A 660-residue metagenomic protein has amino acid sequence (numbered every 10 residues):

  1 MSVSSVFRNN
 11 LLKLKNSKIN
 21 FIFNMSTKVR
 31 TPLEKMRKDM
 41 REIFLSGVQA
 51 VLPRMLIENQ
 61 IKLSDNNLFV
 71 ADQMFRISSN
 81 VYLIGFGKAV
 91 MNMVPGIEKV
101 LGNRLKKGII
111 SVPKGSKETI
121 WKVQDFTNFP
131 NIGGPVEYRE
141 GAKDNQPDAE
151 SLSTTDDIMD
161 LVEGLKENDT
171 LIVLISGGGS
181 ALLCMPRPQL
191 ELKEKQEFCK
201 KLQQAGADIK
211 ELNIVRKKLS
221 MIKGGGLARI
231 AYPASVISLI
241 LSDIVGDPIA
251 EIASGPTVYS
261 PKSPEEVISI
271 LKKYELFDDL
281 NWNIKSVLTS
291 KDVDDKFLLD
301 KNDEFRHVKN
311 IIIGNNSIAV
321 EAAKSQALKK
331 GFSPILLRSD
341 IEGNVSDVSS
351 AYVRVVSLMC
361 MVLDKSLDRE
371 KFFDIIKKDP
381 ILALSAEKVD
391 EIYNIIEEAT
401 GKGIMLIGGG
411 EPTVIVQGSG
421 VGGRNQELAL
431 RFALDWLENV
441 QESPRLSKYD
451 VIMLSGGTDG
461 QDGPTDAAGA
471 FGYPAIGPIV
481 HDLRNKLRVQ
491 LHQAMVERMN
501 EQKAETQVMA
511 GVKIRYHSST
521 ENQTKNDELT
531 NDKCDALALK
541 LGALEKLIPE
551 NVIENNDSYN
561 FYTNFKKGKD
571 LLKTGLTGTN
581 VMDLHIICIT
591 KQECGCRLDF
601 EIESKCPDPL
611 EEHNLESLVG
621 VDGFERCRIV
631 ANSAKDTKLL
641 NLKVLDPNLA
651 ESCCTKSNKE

Functional and structural regions predicted by a protein language model:
M1-M25: N-terminal mitochondrial targeting presequence
N24-Y82, M91-V100, N145-E167, R338-S339 (+8 more regions): N-terminal glycine-/serine-/threonine-rich phosphate-binding loop
M55-Q60, D208-R216, L276-L298, K329-E342 (+5 more regions): Flexible, glycine/charged-enriched surface loops at secondary-structure junctions
P113-E167, V215-R216: Glycine-rich oxoanion-binding loops at beta->alpha junctions
P113-V123, L183-L239: Glycine/threonine-rich beta-strand-loop-alpha-helix active-site module that forms ligand/phosphate-binding
Q189-A207, S260-E275, G418-M453, G477-R488 (+1 more regions): Gly/Ser/Thr-rich active-site loops/lids in small-molecule metabolic enzymes that frequently grip phosphoryl groups
R216, A231-I237, A253, Y259-K365 (+1 more regions): Accessory alpha-helical/coil subdomains and C-terminal extensions that flank or cap enzyme catalytic cores
A433-P607, G620-V644: Internal helix-turn-beta structural module
